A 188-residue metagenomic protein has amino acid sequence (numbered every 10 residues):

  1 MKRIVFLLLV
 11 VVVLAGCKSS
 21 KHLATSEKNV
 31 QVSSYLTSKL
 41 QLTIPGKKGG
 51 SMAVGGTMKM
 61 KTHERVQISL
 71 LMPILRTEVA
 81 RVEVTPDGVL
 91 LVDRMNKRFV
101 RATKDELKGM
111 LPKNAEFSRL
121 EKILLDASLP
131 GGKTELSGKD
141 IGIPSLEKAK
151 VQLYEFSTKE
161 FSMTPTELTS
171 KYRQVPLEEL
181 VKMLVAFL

Functional and structural regions predicted by a protein language model:
M1-I4: Positively charged n-region of N-terminal signal peptides that target proteins for export
V13-G16: C-terminal motif of bacterial Sec signal peptides marking the signal peptidase cleavage site
K18-K21: Bacterial signal peptide processing site
L23-L36, P112: N-terminal helix-cap/turn-to-beta initiation motif at the start of protein domains
V32-Y35, K59-V66, E83-G88, K133-G142 (+2 more regions): Short, solvent-exposed coil/turn segments at beta-strand boundaries
Y35-E78: Post-signal-peptide N-terminal segment of Sec-exported extracytoplasmic proteins
R65-A115: An acidic-aromatic
G132-L188: Non-transmembrane domains of secretory- and envelope-associated proteins
